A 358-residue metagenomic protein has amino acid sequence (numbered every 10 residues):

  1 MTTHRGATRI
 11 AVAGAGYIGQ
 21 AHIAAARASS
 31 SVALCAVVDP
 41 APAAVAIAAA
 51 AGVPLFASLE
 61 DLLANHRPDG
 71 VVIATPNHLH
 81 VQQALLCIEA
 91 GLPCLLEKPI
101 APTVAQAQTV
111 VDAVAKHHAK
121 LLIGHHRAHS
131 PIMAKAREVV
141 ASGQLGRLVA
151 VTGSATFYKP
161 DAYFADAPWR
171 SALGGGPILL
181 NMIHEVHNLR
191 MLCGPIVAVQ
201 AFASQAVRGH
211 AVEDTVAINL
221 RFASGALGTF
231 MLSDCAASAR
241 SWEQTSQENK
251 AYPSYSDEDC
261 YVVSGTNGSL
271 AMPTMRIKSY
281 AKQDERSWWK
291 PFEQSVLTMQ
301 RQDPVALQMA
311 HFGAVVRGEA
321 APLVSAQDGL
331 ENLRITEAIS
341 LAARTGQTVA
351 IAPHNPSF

Functional and structural regions predicted by a protein language model:
M1-A51: N-terminal Rossmann-like dinucleotide-binding module
M1-H4, G70-V72, M272-P273, H311-F358: C-terminal helix-rich "cap/oligomerization" subdomain common to oxidoreductases
A7, V32-L34, P68, L148 (+1 more regions): Core-facing hydrophobic residues within beta-strands of well-ordered domains
H22, P40, V53-A113: Beta-loop-alpha module in the N-terminal Rossmann-like domain of NAD(P)-dependent dehydrogenases, especially those
K120, R127-L220, G346: Predominantly a Rossmann-like dinucleotide-binding segment in NAD(P)-dependent oxidoreductases
G209-E213, A223-L307: NAD(P)-dinucleotide binding in Rossmann-like oxidoreductases
